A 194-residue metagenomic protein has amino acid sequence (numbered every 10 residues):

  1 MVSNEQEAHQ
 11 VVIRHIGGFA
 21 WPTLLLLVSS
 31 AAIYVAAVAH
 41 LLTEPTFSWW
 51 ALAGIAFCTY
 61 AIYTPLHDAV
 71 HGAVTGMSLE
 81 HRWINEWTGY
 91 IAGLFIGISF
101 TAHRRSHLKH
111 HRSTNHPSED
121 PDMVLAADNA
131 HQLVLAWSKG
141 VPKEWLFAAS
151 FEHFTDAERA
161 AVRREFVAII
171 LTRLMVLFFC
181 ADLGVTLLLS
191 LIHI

Functional and structural regions predicted by a protein language model:
M1-A56, P65, Y90-S190, I194: Non-catalytic, topology-defining segments of multipass membrane proteins
F47, A51, E80-N85: Membrane-interface starts of transmembrane alpha-helices
P65-I84, V124: Aspartate-rich (DDxxD/NDxxD/DxxxD) Mg2+/diphosphate-binding motifs and their adjoining helix-loop segments
